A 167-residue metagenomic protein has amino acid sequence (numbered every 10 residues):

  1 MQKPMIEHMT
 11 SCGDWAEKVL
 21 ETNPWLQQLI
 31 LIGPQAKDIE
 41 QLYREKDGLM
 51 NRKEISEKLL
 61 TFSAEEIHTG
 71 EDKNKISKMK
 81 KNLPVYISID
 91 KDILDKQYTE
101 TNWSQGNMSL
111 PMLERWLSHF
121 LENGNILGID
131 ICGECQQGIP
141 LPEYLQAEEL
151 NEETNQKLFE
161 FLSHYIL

Functional and structural regions predicted by a protein language model:
M1-K37: Active-site histidine-anchored catalytic micro-motif
K3-I6, Q41, I139-P140: A generic structural signal for short coil/turn motifs at secondary-structure boundaries
C12-W15, Q41-D47, K73: Distinct, well-ordered alpha-helical segments
P24, Q28, K46-G48, K53 (+1 more regions): Short, flexible coil/linker elements and helix-boundary hinge sites characteristic of intrinsically disordered
G33-I55: Active-site-proximal loop/helix segment associated with metal-binding centers of metalloenzymes
K37, K53-E54, K58-L167: Catalytic cores of soluble, metal-dependent hydrolases
